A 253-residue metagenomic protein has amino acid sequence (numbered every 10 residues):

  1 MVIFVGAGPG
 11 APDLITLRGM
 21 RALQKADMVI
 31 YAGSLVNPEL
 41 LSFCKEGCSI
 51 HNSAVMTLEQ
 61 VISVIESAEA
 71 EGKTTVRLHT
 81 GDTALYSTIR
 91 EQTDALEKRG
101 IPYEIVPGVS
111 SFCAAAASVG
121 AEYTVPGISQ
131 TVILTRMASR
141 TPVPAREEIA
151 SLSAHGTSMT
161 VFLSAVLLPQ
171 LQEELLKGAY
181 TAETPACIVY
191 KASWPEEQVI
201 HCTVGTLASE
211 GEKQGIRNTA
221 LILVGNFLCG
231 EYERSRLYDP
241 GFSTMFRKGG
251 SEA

Functional and structural regions predicted by a protein language model:
M1-V106, A114, A220, E252: Class I S-adenosyl-L-methionine
V2, Q60, A70-T75, T131 (+2 more regions): A contiguous loop/helix-start segment that scaffolds small-molecule binding in enzyme catalytic cores
L17-M20, E39-L40, I65, E122-Y123 (+3 more regions): Short, flexible, glycine/charge-rich loop motifs used to bind or transfer phosphoryl groups or to couple energy/partner
G33, A54, P107-V109, A138 (+1 more regions): Residues at the C-termini of beta-strands that transition into short coil/loop
V36, S111, L167: Short phosphate-engaging motifs
F43, S118-V119, E174: Residue-level signal for well-ordered alpha-helical positions
D82-H155, Q198-H201: Class I SAM-dependent methyltransferase SAM-binding "motif I" and its flanking Rossmann-like core
